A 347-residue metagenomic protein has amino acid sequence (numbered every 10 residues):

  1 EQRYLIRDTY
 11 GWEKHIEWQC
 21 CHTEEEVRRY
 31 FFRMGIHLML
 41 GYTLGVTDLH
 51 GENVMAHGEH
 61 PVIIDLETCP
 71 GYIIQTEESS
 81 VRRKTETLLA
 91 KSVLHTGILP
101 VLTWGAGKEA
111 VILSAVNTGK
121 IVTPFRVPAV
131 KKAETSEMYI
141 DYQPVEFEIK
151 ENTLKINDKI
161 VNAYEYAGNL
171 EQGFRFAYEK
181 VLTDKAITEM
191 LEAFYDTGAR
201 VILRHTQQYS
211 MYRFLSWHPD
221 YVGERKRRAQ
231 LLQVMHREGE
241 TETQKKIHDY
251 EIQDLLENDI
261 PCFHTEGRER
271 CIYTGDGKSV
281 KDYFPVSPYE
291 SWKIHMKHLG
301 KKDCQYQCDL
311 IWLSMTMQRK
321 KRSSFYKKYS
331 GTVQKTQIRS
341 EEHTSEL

Functional and structural regions predicted by a protein language model:
E1-V46, H57-V62, E67, W292-D303 (+1 more regions): Conserved ATP-binding subdomain of kinase catalytic cores across diverse folds
Q19-T23, G45-A133: Catalytic activation segment of kinase domains across protein kinase-like and atypical kinase folds
I36-T43, H95-I98, L313: Short, hydrophobic/amphipathic alpha-helical patches that form generic packing surfaces within helical domains
H37, Y42, V81-R82, E86 (+1 more regions): Short, flexible coil/linker segments at or flanking structured domains
P61, V101-E341, S345: Regulatory N- and C-terminal appendages and interdomain linkers associated with kinase/kinase-like NTP transferase
